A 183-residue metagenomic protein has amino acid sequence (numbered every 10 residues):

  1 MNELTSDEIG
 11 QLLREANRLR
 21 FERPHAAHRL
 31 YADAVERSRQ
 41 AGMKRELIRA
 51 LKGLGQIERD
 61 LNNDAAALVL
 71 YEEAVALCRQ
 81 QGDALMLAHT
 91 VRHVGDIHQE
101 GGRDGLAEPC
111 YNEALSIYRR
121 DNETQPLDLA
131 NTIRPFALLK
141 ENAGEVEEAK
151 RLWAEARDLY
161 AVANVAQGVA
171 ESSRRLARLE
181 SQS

Functional and structural regions predicted by a protein language model:
M1-E15, E155-S183: C-terminal non-catalytic interaction modules
N2-E3, Q40-M43, L77-D83, R120-Q125 (+1 more regions): Short coil/turn linkers that connect adjacent helices within long alpha-helical scaffolds, especially alpha-solenoid
D7, E46, A66, M86 (+3 more regions): Structural signature of alpha-solenoid helical repeat junctions
D7-Q40, Q56, D60: Alpha-helical segment of the N-proximal tetratricopeptide repeat
L12, L30, L47-E58, L70 (+8 more regions): TPR/Sel1-like alpha-solenoid repeat signature
F21-E22, A41, L61, Q81 (+4 more regions): Structural motif corresponding to the intra-repeat A-B loop/turn of tetratricopeptide repeats
